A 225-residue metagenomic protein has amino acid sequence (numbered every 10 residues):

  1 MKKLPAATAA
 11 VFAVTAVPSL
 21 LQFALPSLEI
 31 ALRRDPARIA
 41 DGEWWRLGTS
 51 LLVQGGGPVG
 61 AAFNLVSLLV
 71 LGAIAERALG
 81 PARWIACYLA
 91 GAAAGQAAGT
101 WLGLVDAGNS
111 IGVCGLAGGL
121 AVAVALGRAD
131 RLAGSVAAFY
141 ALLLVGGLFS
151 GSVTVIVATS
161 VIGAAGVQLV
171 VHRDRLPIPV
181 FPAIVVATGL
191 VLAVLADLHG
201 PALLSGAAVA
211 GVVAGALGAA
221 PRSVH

Functional and structural regions predicted by a protein language model:
M1-K3, A13-V17, L144-V145, S150-H225: C-terminal transmembrane module of polytopic alpha-helical membrane proteins
M1-V11, R131-L132: N-terminal membrane topogenic signal
T8-A107: N-terminal TM1-TM2 helical hairpin plus the immediately adjacent luminal interfacial "cap"
A62, V113, P201-L204: Active-site His/Glu-centered metal-binding helix of metallohydrolases
N64-A78, A82-R83, C87-A90, L116-G127 (+2 more regions): Membrane-interfacial alpha-helical segments at the cytosolic side of multi-pass membrane proteins
V66-L71, G91-Q96, A117-G118, V136-G146 (+2 more regions): Hydrophobic, membrane-inserted alpha-helices
P81-L89, G108-C114, R131-F139, R175-A183: Cytoplasmic-side transmembrane-helix entry/capping segments in multi-pass membrane proteins
G103-A125, F149-A164, L198: Membrane-interface micro-motifs in multi-pass membrane enzymes
